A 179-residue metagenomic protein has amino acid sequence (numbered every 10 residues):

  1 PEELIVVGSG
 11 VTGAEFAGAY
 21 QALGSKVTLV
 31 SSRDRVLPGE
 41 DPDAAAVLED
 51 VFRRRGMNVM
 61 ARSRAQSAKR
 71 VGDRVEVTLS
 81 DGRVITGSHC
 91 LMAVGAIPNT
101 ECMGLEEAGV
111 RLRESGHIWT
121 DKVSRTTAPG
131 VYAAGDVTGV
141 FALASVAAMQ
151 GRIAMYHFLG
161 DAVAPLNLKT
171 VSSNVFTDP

Functional and structural regions predicted by a protein language model:
P1, I85-A162: FAD-site-proximal beta/loop scaffold in flavoenzymes
E2-I5, V11-E76, S80-D81, F141-A148 (+1 more regions): Rossmann-like dinucleotide-binding cores of NAD(P)H-dependent redox enzymes
